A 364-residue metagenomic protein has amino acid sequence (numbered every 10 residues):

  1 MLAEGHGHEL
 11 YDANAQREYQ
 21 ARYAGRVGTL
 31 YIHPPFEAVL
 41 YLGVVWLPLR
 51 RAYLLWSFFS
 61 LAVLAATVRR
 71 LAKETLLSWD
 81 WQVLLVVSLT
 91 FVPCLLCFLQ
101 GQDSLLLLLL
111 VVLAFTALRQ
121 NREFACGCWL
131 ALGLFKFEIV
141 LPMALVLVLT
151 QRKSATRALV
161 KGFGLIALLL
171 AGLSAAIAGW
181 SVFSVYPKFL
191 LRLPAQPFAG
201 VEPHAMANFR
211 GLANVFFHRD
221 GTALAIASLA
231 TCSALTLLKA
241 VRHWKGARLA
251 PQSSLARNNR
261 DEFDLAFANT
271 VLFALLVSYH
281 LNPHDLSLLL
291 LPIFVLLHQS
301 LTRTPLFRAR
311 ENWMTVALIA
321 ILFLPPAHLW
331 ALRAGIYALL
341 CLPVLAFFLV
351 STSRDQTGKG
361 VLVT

Functional and structural regions predicted by a protein language model:
M1-F124, L147-L290, V361-V363: Primarily membrane-embedded glycan-assembly and transfer machineries that use lipid-linked glycans
P35-F36, L49, C94, E138 (+4 more regions): Hydrophobic residues in alpha-helical membrane-spanning segments
D103-V112, L134-P142, V146, L286-F294 (+1 more regions): Hydrophobic core segments of transmembrane alpha-helices in multi-pass, intramembrane catalytic enzymes
C128-W129, P142: Non-catalytic interfacial helical region
L130, G162-A167, F267-L272, R310-I321: Central hydrophobic cores of alpha-helical transmembrane segments in multi-pass integral membrane proteins
V295-T364: Aromatic-enriched
